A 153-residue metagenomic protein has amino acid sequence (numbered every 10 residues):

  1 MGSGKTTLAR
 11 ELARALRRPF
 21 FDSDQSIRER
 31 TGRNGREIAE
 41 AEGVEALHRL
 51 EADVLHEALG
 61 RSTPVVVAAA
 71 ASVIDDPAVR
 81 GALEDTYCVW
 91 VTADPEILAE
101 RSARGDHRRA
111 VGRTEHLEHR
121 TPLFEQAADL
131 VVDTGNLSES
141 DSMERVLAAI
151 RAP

Functional and structural regions predicted by a protein language model:
M1: The conserved Walker
G4: Conserved glycine(s) of the Walker
T7, E11, A15, E84 (+2 more regions): NTP-dependent small-molecule kinase module
F21, Y87-V89, L130-V132: Hydrophobic/aromatic beta-strand patches that form the interior of the parallel beta-sheet core in alpha/beta enzyme
D22-A82: ATP-dependent small-molecule kinase phosphotransfer cores that center on conserved nucleotide phosphate-binding segments
A52, D76-P77, T114-E118, S140: Structural motif corresponding to alpha-helix initiation and N-cap regions
A70-I74, D94-E96, L137: Short glycine-rich anion-binding loops that position phosphate/pyrophosphate groups of nucleotides and phosphorylated
D85-L123: A glycine- and Lys/Arg-enriched "phosphate-lid" helix/loop adjacent to the NTP-binding pocket of small-molecule kinases
